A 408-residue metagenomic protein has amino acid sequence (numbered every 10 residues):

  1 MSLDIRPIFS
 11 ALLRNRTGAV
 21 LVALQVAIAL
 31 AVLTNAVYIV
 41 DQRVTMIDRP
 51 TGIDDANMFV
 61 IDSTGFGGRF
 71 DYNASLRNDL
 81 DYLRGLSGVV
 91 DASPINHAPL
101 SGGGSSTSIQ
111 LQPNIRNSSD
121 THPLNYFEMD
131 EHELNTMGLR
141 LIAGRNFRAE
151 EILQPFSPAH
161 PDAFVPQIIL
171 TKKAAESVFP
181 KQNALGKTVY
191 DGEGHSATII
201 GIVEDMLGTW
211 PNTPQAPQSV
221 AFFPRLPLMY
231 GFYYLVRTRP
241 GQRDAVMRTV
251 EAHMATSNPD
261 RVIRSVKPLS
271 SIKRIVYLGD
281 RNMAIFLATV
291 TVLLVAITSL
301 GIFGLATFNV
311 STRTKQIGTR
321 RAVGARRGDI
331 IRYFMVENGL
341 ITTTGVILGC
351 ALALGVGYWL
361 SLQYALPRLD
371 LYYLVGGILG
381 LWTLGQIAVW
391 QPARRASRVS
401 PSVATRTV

Functional and structural regions predicted by a protein language model:
S2, R6-L13, T17, L300-I341 (+2 more regions): Intracellular coupling helices
L3, S10, R14, G18 (+3 more regions): Membrane-helix entry/capping segments
N15-Q42, I53: Short, strongly hydrophobic transmembrane alpha-helices
V37-K173, G192-H195: Structured, solvent-exposed hinge/loop segments at the ends of secondary-structure elements
L80-D81, G85-L86, V90, V165-P166 (+2 more regions): "Rare, low-scoring activations can occur in soluble or secreted enzymes where short amphipathic helices or signal
A284-G304, L348, L352: Internal alpha-helical transmembrane segments of multipass membrane proteins, especially hydrophobic lipid-embedded
L294, K315-S361, G376, G380: Transmembrane alpha-helical interface segments in multi-pass membrane proteins
S299, Y373-R395: Hydrophobic alpha-helical transmembrane segments of polytopic membrane proteins
